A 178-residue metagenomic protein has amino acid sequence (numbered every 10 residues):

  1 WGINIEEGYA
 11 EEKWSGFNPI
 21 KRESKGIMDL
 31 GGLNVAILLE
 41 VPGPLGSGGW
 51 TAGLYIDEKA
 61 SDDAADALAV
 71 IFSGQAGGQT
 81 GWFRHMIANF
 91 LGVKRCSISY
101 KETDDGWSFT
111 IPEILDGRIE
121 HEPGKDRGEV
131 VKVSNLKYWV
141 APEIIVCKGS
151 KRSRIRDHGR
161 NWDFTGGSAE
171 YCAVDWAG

Functional and structural regions predicted by a protein language model:
W1-R22: N-terminal ordered "arm"
N4, L39-P42, C96-K101: Short amphipathic beta-strand and strand-loop transition segments with alternating hydrophobic
E11-K13, R84-N89, W139-E143: Short C-terminal domain-edge/linker segments immediately following a structured domain
M28-G48: A glycine-rich, hydrophobic loop/mini-helix early in the fold
G48-L136: Charged linear interaction tracts used for macromolecular binding and regulation
E122-G178: Extended, charged low-complexity segments that frequently continue into or abut oligomerization scaffolds
